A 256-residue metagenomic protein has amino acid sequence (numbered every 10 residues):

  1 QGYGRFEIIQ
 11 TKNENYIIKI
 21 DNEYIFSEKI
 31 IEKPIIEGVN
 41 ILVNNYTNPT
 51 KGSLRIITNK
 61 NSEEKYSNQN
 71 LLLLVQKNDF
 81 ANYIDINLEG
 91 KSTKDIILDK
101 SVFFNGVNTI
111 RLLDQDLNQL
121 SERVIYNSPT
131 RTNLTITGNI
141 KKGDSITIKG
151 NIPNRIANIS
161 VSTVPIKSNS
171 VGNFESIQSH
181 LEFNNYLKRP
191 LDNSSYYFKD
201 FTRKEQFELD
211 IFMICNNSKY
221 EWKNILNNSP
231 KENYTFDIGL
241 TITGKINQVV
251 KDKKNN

Functional and structural regions predicted by a protein language model:
Q1, A81-S92, V124-Y126, N173-L187: Solvent-exposed serine/threonine-rich low-complexity stretches and specific carbohydrate-binding patches
Q1, E28-Y66, T130-K142, N217-T243 (+1 more regions): Extracellular ectodomain segments of secreted/surface proteins
Q1, N15-I20, S53-T58, E63-D85 (+3 more regions): Beta-strand-rich binding/interaction modules
G2-Q10, T93-S101, T147-K149, T243: Exposed aromatic-hydrophobic patches
F6-I8, Y24-N44, I84-I86, L117-P129: Edge beta-strands of extracellular beta-sandwich domains
E7-D21, P129-F183: Repeat-solenoid scaffold signature
I9-N13, T47-P49, Y66, L88-K91 (+5 more regions): Surface-exposed coil/turn segments at beta-strand junctions on protein surfaces, enriched
I25-G38, L42, Y46, P153-N233: Acidic glycine/proline-rich low-complexity segments
